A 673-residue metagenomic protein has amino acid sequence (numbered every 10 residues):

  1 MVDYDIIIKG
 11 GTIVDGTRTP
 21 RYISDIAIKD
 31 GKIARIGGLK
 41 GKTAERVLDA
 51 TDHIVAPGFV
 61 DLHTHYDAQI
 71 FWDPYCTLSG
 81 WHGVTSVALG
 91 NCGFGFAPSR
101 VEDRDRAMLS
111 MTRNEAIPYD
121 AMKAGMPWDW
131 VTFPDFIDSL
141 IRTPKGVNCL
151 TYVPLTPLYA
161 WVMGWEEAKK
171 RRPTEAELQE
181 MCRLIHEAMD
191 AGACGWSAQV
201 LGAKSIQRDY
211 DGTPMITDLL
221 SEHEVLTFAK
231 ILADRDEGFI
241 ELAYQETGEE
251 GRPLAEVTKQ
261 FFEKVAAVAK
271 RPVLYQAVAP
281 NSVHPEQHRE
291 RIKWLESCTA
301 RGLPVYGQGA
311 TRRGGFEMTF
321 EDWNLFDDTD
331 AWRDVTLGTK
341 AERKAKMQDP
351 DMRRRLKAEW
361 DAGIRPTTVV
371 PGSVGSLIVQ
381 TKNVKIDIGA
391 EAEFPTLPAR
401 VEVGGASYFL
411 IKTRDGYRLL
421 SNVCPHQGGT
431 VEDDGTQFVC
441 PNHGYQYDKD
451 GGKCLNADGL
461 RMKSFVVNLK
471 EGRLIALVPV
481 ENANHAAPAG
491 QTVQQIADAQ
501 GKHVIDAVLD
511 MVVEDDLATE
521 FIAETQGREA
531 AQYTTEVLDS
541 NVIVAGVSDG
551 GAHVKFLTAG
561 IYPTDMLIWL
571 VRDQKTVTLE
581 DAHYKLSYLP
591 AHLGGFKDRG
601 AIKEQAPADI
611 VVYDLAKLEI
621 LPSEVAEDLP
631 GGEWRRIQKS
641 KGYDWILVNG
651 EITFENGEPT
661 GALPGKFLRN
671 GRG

Functional and structural regions predicted by a protein language model:
V2-I6, T12-G58, D73: Histidine-rich, glycine-flanked metal-binding segment
G11, G31, D52, H63 (+11 more regions): Divalent metal-coordination and catalytic microenvironments
I13-D25, E520-R528, T534, T578-H583 (+1 more regions): Acidic, glycine-enriched loop/beta-strand segments at the rims of small-molecule binding/catalytic pockets
V55-L78, H426-E432, G444-Y445: Di-metal (Zn2+ and/or Mg2+/Mn2+) metal-binding site signature of metallo-dependent hydrolases with the MBL/beta-CASP
W72-W196, R235, K470-R473, L477-P479: Divalent-metal coordination cores built from histidine and acidic residues
F136-L140, G146-N148, Y152-V162, K169-E177 (+7 more regions): Active-site neighborhoods of metal-dependent hydrolases
F394-L477: Rieske [2Fe-2S] iron-sulfur-binding domain
E536-I543, Y562, V612-E658, A662-P664: C-terminal cap of metal-dependent C-N hydrolases
